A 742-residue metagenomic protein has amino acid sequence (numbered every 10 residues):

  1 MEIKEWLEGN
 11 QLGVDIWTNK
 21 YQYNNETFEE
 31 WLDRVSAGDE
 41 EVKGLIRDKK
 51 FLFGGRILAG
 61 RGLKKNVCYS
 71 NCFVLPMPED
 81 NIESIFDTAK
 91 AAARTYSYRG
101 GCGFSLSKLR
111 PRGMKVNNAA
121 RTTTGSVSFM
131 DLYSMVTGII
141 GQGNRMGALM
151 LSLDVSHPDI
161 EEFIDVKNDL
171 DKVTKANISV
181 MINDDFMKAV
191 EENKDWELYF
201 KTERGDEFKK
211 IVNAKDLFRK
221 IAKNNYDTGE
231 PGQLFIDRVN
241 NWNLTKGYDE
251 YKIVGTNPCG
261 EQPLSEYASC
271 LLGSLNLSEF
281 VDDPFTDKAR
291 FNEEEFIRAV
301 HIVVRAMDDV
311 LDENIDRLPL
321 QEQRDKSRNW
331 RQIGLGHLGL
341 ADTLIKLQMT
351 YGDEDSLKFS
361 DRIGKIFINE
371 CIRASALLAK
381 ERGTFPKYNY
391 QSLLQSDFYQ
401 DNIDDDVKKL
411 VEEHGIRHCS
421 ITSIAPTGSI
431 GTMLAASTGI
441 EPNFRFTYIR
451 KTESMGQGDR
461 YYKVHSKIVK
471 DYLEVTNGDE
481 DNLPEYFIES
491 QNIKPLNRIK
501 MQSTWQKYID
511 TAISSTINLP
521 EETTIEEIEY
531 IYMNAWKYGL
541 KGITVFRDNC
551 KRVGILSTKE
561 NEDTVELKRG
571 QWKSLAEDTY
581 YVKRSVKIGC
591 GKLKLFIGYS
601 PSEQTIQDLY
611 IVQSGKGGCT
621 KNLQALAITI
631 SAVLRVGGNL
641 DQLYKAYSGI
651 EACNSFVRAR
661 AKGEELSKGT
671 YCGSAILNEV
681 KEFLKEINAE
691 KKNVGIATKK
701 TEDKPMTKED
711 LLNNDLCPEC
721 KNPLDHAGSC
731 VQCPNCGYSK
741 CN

Functional and structural regions predicted by a protein language model:
M1-E40, N118-L132, Q142-Y251, S274 (+4 more regions): Conserved, charged catalytic cores of large soluble enzymes
M1-Y69, P76, E192, F218-A222 (+8 more regions): Acidic/polar, glycine-rich intrinsically disordered N-terminal extensions of enzymes
K20-Y23, G38-N118, S126, I140-G143 (+7 more regions): Function-dense linear segments that define catalytic or interfacial modules in macromolecule-processing proteins
K201, A299-R324, T350-T427, A435 (+4 more regions): Internal maturation/activation junctions in enzymes
I253-V254, G260-Q262, L311-E313, D397-F398 (+5 more regions): Catalytic alpha/beta core of large soluble enzyme barrels
T558-K594, D703-N713, E719: Short, Gly/Pro- and small/polar-rich lid/capping loops
C717-C720, C733-C736: Short cysteine-rich clusters marking metal-coordination/redox-active sites
G737-N742: Short Cys/His-rich micro-motifs in 6-15 aa windows
